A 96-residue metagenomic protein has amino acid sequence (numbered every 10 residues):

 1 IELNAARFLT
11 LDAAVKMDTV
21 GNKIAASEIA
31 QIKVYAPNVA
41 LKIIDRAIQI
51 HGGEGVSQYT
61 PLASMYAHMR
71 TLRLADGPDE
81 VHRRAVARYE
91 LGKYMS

Functional and structural regions predicted by a protein language model:
I1-S96: Alpha-helical interface subdomain recognition
